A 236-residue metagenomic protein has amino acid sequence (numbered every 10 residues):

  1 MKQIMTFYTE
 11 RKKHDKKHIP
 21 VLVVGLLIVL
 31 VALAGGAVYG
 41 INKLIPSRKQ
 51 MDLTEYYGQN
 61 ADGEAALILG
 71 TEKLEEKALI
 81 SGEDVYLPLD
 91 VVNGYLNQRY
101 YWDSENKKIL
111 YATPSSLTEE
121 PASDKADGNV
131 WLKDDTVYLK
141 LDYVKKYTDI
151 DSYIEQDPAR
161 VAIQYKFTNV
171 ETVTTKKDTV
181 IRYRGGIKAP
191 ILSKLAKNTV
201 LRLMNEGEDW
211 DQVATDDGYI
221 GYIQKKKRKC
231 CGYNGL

Functional and structural regions predicted by a protein language model:
K2-G207, K227-L236: Primary recognition of N-terminal secretory signal peptides and signal-anchoring hydrophobic helices
N198, D211-T215, I223: SH3/SH3-like beta-barrel fold
D216-D217, K227: A short beta-strand motif that forms part of the nucleic acid-binding face of small beta-barrel RNA-binding folds
